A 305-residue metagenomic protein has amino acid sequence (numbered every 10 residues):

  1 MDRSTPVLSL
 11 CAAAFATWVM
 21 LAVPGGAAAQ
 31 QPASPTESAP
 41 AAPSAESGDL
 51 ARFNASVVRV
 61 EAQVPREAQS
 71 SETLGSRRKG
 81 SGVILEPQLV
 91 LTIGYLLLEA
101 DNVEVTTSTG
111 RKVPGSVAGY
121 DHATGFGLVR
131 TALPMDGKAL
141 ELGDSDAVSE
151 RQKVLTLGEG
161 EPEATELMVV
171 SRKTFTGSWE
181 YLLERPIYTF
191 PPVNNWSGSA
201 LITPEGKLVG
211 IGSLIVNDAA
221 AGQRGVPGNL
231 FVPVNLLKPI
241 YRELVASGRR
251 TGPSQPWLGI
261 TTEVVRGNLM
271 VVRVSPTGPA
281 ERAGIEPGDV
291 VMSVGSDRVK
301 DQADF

Functional and structural regions predicted by a protein language model:
L10-V23: Bacterial N-terminal signal peptides
A29-I84, V90-L96, N102, S149-V154 (+2 more regions): N-terminal activation segment of mature serine protease catalytic domains
P32-L50, G137, P162, P204 (+1 more regions): C-terminal cap/linker of serine protease catalytic domains
S56-R59, V90-I93, S149-G160, G198-A221: Active-site-proximal beta-strands of protease catalytic cores
P65-E67, I84-E166, P186, P191 (+3 more regions): Conserved active-site neighborhood of the chymotrypsin/trypsin-like protease fold
G75, K138-E184, N217-G222, I240-P253: Flexible, gly/ser-rich surface segments that form the specificity/activation loops bordering the active-site cleft
S76-K79, V193-S197, T277-G278: Short, small/polar residue-rich loop motifs at catalytic or cofactor-binding pockets
P192, E243-F305: PDZ/PDZ-like groove recognition
